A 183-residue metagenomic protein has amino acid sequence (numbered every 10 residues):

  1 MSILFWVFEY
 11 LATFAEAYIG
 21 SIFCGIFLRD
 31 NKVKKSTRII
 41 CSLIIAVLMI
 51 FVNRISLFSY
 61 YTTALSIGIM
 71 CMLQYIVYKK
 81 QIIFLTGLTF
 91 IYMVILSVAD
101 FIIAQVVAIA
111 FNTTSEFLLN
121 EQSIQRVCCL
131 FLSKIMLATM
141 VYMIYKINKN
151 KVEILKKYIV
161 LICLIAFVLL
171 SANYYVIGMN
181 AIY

Functional and structural regions predicted by a protein language model:
L4, Y10, Y18-K35, F51-I182: Juxtamembrane segments at transmembrane-helix boundaries in multi-pass signal-transduction membrane proteins
I39-L48: A "functional boundary" signal
